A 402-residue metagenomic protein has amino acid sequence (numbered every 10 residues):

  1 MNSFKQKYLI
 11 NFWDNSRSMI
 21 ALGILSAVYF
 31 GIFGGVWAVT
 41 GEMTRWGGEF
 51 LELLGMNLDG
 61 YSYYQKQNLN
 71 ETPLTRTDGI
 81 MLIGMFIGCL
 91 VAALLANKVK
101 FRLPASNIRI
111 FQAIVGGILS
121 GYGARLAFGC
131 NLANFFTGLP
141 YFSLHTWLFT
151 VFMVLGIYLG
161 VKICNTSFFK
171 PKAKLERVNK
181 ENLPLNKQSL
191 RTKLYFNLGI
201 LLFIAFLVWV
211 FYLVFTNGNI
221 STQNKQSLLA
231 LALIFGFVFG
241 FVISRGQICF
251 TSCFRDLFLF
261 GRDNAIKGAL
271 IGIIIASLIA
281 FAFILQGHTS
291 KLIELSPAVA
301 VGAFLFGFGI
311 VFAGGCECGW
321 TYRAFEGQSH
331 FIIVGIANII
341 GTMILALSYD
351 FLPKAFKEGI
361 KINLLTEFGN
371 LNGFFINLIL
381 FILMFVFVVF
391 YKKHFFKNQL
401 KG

Functional and structural regions predicted by a protein language model:
M1-G402: Membrane-interfacial helix-loop segments of redox and metal-homeostasis proteins, especially TM-loop-TM junctions
